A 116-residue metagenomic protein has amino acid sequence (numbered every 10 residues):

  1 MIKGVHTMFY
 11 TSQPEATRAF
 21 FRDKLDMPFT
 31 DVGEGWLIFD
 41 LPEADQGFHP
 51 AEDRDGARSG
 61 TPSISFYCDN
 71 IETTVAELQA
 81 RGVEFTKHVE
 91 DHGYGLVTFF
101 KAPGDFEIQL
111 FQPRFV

Functional and structural regions predicted by a protein language model:
M1-A16, D45, P62-I64, R114-V116: N-terminal beta-strand motif that seeds the catalytic metal site of vicinal oxygen chelate
M8, G35-W36, V97: A short, glycine- and basic residue-enriched loop/turn that sits immediately adjacent to a domain's principal
Q13-P14, D69-I71: Helix N-cap motif at beta-to-alpha junctions
Q13-P28: Amphipathic alpha-helical segments
F20, E72-E77: Short amphipathic alpha-helices within nucleic acid-binding modules
D26-D31, F85-V89: Short secondary-structure junctions
M27-T61, E107-P113: Conserved short beta-strand elements that form part of the metal-binding/catalytic scaffold of enzyme active sites
V75, Q79-V116: Vicinal oxygen chelate
